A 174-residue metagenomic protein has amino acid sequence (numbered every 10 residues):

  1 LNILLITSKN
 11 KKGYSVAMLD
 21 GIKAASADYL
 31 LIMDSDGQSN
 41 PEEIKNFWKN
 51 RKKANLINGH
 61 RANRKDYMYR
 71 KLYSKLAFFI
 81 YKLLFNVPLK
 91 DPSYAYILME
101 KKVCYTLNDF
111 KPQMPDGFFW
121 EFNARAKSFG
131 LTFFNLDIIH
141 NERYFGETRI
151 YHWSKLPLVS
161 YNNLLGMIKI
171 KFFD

Functional and structural regions predicted by a protein language model:
L1-I6: Acidic donor-binding segment of Leloir-type glycosyltransferases
S8-A24, Y29, P41-D116, R143-L164: Acceptor/aglycone-binding surface of glycosyltransferases and processive sugar-polymer synthases
D36-Q38: A short, conserved beta-strand element in the Rossmann-like catalytic core that flanks the donor/metal-binding loop
M114, N123-N141: Catalytic donor-sugar/metal-binding loop of nucleotide-sugar-dependent glycosyltransferases
W120: DNA-recognition element of transcription regulators
Y161-D174: C-terminal, non-catalytic tails of nucleotide-sugar-dependent glycosyltransferases
